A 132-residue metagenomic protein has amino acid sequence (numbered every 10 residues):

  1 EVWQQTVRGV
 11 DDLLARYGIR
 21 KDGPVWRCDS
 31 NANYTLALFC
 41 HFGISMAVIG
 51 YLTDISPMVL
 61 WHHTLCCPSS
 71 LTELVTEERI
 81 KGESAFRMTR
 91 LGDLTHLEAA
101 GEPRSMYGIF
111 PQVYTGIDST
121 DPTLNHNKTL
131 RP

Functional and structural regions predicted by a protein language model:
E1-Y17, D121-N127: Phosphate-handling substructures
Q4, R8, F42-A47, P68-S69: A structural signal for well-ordered alpha-helical segments within the folded catalytic domains of diverse enzymes
R20, P24-Y34, G50-P132: Acidic, low-complexity terminal tails and accessory targeting/binding regions of phosphate-metabolizing enzymes
N33-C40, I44: Beta-strand elements within well-structured catalytic alpha/beta cores of enzymes that handle phosphate/sulfate esters
